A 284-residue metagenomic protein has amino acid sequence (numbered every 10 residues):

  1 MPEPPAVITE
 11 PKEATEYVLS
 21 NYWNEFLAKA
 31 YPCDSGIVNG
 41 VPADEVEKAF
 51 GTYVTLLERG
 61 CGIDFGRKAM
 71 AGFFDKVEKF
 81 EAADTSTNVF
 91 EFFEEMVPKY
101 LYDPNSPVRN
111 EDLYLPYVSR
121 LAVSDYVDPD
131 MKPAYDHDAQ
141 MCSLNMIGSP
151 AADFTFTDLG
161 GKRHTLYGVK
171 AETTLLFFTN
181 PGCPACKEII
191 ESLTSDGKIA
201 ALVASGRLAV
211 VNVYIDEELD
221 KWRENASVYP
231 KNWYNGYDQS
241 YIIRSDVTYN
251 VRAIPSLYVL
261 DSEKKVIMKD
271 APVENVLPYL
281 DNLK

Functional and structural regions predicted by a protein language model:
M1-L159: Oxidative protein folding and maturation machinery
A152, T174, I254-P255: Short loop/turn microsegments at loop-to-beta-strand junctions
H164-T194, A209-V211: Short active-site neighborhood of thiol/selenol oxidoreductases, capturing the structured segment around
E188-S227, Y241-V247: Structural microenvironment flanking redox-active thiols in thiol-disulfide oxidoreductases
R223-Y258, S262-E263: Short, internal strand/loop/helix patches that form the active-site neighborhood or redox-interaction surface
A253-S256, D261-K284: Non-catalytic, surface beta->alpha helical segment in thiol-disulfide oxidoreductase systems
